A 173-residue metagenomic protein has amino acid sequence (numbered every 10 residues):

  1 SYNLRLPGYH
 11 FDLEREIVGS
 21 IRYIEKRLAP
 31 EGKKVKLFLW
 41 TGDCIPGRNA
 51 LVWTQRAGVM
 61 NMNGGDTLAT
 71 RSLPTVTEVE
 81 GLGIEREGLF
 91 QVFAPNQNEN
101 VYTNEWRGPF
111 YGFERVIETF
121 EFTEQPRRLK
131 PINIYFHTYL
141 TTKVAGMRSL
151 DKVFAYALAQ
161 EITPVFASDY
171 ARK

Functional and structural regions predicted by a protein language model:
S1-N49, A57-E78, L129-N133: Metal-dependent polysaccharide deacetylase catalytic core of the NodB/CE4 family, i.e., the active-site-bearing domain
Y2-A29, G81-E124: Alpha-helical scaffold elements lining the catalytic groove of polysaccharide deacetylases
V18, R22, V52, R148-D151 (+1 more regions): Solvent-exposed, polar/charged alpha-helical surfaces in well-ordered, non-transmembrane soluble domains, broadly
C44-V52, V76-I84, Q160-P164: Eukaryote-specific, cytoplasm-facing alpha-helical/coiled-coil scaffolding segments in long proteins
R56-M62, F154-A167: Structural alpha-beta junctions
L73-P74, V144-M147: Short conserved micro-motifs at the rims of enzyme active sites and ligand-binding pockets
Y139-K143: Short acidic, S/G/P-rich loop/turn micro-motifs used as interaction or catalytic elements
A171-K173: Surface beta-strand/loop "capping" patches
